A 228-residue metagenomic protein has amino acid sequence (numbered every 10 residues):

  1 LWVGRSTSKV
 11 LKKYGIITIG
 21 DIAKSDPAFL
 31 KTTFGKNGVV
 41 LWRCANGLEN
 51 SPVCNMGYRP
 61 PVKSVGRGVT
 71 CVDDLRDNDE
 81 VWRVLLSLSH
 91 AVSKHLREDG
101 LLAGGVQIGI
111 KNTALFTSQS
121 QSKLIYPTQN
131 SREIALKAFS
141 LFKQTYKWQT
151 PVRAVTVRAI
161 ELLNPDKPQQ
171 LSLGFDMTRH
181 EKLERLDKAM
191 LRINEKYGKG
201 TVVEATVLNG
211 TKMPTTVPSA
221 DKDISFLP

Functional and structural regions predicted by a protein language model:
T7-V152: DNA-contacting surface of Y-family translesion DNA polymerases
P127-P228: Acidic, metal-coordinating catalytic segment for phosphate/diphosphate chemistry, firing primarily on the Nudix
